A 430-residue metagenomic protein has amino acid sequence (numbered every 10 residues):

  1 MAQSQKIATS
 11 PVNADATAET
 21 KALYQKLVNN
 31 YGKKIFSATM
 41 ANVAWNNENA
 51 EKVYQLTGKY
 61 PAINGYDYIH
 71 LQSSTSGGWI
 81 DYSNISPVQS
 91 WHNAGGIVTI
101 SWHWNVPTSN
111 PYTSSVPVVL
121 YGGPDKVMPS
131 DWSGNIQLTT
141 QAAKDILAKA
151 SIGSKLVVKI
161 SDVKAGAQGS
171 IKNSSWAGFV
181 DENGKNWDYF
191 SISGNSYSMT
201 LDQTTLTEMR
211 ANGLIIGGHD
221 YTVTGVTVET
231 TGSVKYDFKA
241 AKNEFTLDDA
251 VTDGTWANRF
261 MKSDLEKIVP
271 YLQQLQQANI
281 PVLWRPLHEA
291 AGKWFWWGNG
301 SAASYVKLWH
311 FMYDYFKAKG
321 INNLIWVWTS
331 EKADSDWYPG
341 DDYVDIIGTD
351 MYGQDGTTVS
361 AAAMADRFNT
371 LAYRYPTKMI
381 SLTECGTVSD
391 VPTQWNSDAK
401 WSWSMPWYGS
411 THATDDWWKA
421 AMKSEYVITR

Functional and structural regions predicted by a protein language model:
A2-I69, S73-S74, G78-Q89, G134-K144 (+2 more regions): N-terminal module-boundary/linker segments of secreted carbohydrate-active enzymes
K21-A22, A44-Q55, Y82-S86, Q141-A142 (+4 more regions): Alpha-helical scaffolding within the catalytic cores of extracellular/periplasmic polymer-degrading hydrolases
G32-I35, K59-A62, A94-V98, Q277-L283 (+4 more regions): Loop/turn elements at helix/coil->beta-strand transitions in domains of secreted/extracellular proteins
F36-M40, V98, W102-H103, K378-R430: Substrate-binding cleft of secreted/luminal carbohydrate-active enzymes
A38-M40, P281, R285-L287, A291 (+2 more regions): Aromatic-lined carbohydrate-recognition surfaces of secreted/lumenal glycan-active proteins
N64-Y66, D334-T358, M405-Y408: Aromatic- and acid-rich polysaccharide-binding/catalytic face of secreted or lumenal carbohydrate-active enzymes
I69-V116, S130, S196, S233-F311 (+2 more regions): Substrate-binding cleft of extracellular glycoside hydrolase catalytic domains
P117-T207, I216-G232: Extracellular ligand-binding interfaces
